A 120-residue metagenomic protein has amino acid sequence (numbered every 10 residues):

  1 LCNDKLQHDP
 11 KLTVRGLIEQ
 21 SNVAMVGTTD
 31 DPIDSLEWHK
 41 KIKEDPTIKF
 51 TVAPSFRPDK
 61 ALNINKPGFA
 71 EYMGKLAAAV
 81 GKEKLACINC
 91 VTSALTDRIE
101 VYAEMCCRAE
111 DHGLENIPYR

Functional and structural regions predicted by a protein language model:
L1-R120: Metal-cofactor-binding active-site regions of metalloenzymes
